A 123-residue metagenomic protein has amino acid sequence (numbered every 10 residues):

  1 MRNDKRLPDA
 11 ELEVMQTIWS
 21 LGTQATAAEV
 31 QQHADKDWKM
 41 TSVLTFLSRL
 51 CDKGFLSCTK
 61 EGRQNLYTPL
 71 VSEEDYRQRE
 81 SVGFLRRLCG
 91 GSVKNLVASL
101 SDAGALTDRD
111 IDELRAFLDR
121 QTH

Functional and structural regions predicted by a protein language model:
D4-A10, E61-E80: Short, cationic-aromatic polyanion-contact patches
L12-T17, E29, N95: Pre-recognition alpha-helix immediately N-terminal to the DNA-recognition helix within helix-turn-helix or winged-helix
I18-T23, A103: Short helix-capping/hinge SLiMs at alpha-helix to coil transitions
Q24-A34: Short acidic, hydrophobic short linear motifs in intrinsically disordered regions
L44-S48: Short, hydrophobic-biased segments on the C-terminal half of alpha helices that form "recognition helices"
G54: Glycine-centered, phosphate/nucleic-acid-interacting loop/turn motifs that mediate DNA/RNA or nucleotide
E80-H123: Amphipathic alpha-helical dimerization/coiled-coil segments that flank or bridge DNA-binding/regulatory modules
